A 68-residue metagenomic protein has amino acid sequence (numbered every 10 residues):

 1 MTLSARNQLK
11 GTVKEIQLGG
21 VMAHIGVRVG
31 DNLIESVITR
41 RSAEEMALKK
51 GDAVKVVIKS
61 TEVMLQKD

Functional and structural regions predicted by a protein language model:
M1-D68: Non-catalytic connector elements of ABC transporters
